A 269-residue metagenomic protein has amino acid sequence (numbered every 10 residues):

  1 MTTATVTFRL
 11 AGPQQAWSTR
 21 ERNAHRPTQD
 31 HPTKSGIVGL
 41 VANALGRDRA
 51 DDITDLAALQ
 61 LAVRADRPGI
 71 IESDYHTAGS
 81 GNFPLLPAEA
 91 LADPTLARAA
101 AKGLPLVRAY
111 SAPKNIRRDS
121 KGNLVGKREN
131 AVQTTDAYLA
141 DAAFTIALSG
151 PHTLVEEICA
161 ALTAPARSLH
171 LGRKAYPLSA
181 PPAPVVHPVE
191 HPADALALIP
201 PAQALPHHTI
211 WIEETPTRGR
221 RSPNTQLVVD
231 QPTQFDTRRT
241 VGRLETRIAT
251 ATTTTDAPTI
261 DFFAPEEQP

Functional and structural regions predicted by a protein language model:
M1-R22: N-terminal, Lys/Arg- and Ser/Thr-rich interaction peptides
M1-T5, K34, D141-A143: A general secondary-structure signal for short beta-strands and their flanking turns/coil in non-transmembrane regions
A4, E21-A99: Glycine/small-residue-rich interface belts in oligomeric ring/scaffold proteins and their assembly partners
T7, A62, T145-A147: Beta-strand secondary-structure signal
T7-F8, G39-A44, R117, N123-R128: A short linear-motif detector with a strong N-terminal bias
P13-Q14, P32-I37, I116-K121: N-terminal start-of-chain detector that recognizes signal peptides and the immediate post-cleavage beginning
Q14-A16, D48, L154-E156: Primarily extracytoplasmic ectodomains and periplasmic/lumenal surface modules that are beta-strand-rich
D66-P269: Internal, well-folded beta-alpha domain core
